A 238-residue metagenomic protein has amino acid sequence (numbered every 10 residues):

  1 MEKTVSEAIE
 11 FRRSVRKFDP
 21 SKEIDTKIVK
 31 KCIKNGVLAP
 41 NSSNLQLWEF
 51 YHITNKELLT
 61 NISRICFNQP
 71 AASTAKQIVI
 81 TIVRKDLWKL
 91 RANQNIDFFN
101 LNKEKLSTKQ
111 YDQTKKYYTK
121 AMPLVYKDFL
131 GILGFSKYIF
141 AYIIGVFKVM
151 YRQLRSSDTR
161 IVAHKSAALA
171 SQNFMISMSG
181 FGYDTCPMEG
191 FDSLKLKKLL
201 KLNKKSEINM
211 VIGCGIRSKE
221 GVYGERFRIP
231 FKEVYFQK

Functional and structural regions predicted by a protein language model:
M1-K238: Acidic, surface-exposed loops and disordered segments
